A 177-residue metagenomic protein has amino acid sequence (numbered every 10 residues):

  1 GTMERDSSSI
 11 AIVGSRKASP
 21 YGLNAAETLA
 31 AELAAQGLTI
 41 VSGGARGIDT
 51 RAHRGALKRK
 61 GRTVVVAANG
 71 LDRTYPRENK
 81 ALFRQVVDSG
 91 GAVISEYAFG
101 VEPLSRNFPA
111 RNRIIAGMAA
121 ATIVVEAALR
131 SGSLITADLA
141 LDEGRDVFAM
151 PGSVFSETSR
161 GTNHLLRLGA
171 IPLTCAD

Functional and structural regions predicted by a protein language model:
G1-D177: Glycine-biased, small-residue-rich flexible motifs in mid-sequence functional cores and linkers
